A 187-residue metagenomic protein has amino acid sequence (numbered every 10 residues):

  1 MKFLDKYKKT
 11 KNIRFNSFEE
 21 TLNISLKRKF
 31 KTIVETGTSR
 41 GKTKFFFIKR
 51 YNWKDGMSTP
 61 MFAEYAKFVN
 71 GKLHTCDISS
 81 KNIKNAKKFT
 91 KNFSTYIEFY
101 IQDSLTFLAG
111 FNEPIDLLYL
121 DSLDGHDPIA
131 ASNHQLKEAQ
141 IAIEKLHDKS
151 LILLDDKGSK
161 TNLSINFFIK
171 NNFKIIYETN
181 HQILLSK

Functional and structural regions predicted by a protein language model:
M1-K187: A short alpha-helical cap/connector motif
